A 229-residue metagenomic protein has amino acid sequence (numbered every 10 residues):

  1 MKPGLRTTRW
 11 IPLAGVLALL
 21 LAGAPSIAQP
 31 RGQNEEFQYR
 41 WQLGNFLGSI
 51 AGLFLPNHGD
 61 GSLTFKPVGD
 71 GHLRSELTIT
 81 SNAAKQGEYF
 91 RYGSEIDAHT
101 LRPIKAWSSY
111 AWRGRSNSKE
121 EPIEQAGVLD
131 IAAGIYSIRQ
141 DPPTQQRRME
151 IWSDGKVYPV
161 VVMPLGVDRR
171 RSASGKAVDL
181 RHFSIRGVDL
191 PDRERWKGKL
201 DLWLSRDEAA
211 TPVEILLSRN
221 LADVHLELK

Functional and structural regions predicted by a protein language model:
K2-A14: Bacterial N-terminal signal peptides that target proteins for export
P12-A22: Bacterial N-terminal signal peptides
A28-P122, P143-K229: Acidic, serine/threonine-rich low-complexity disordered tracts
I123-L129: Surface-exposed beta-loop interaction hotspot
A132-R139: Compositionally biased, intrinsically disordered linkers/stalks adjacent to structured regions
